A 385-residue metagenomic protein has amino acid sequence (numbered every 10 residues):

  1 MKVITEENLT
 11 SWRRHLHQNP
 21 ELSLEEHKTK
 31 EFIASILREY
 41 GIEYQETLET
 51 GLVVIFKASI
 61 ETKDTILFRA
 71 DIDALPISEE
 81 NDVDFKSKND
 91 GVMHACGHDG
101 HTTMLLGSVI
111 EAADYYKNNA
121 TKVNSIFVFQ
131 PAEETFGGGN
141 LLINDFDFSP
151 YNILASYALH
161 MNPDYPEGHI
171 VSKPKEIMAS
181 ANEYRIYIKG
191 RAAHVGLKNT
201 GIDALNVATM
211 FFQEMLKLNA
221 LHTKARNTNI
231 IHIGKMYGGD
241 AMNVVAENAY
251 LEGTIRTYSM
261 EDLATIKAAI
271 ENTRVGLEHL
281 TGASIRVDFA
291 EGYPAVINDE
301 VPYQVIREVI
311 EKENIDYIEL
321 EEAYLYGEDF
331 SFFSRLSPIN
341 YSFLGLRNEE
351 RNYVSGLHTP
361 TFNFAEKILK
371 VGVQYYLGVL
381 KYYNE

Functional and structural regions predicted by a protein language model:
M1-H94, T103, I110-V123: Acidic/His- and Gly-rich active-site-bordering loop/insert found across diverse amide/peptide-bond hydrolases
L16, F68, H98, F127 (+7 more regions): Divalent metal-coordination and catalytic microenvironments
I33, M104-A112, G139, A208-M215 (+1 more regions): Buried hydrophobic packing segments
R69, S78, Y184, Y341-R347: Non-cysteine beta-strand/loop elements that form the S-adenosyl-L-methionine
L75-I77, V83-M93, G100, Y115-A246 (+1 more regions): Histidine/acidic-residue-rich, glycine-tolerant segments that coordinate divalent metal ions
K88-C96, T359-A365: Short pre-catalytic strand/loop immediately N-terminal to key active-site residues, enriched for Gly-Thr
T209-E385: Metal-dependent amide/peptide-bond hydrolase catalytic core, centered on the "pita-bread" metallohydrolase fold
